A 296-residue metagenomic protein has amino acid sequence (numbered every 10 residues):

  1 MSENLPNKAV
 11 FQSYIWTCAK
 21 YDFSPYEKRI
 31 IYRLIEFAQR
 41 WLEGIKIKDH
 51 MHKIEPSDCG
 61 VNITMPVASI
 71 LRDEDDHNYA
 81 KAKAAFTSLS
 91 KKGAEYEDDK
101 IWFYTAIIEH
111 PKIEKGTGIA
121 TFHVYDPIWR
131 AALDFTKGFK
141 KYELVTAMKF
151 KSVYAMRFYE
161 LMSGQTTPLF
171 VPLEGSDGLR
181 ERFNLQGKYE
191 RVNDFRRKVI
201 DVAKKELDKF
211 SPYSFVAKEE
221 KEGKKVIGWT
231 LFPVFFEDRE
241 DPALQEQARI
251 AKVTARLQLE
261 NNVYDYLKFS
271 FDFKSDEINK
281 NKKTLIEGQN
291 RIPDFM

Functional and structural regions predicted by a protein language model:
M1-F295: Charged, alpha-helix-forming regions
